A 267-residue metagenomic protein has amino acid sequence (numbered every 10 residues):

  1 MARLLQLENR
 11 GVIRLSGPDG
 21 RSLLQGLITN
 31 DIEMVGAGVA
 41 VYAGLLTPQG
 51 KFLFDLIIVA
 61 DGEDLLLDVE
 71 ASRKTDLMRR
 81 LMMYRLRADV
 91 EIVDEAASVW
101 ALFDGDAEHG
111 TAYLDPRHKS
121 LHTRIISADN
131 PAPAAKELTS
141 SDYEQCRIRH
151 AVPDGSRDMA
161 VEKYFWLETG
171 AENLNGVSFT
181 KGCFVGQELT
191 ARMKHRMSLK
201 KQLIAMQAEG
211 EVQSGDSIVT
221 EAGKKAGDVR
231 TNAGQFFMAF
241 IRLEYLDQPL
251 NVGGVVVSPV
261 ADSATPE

Functional and structural regions predicted by a protein language model:
M1, V41-D55, D106-A112, T190 (+1 more regions): Short amphipathic beta-strand starts and helix->beta connectors
M1-L53, G62: Acidic, proline/glycine-enriched N-terminal capping motif
R3-L5, G11-R14, I57-H150: Acidic, low-complexity central loop/insert segments
G17, L67, I125, G186 (+1 more regions): Residue-level signal for inorganic ion chemistry
D19-L24, K74-M78, A107-H109, D129-A135 (+2 more regions): Short, conserved charged micro-motifs
D31-I32, M82-D89, A134-Y143, T220-A226 (+1 more regions): A common structural junction motif
S120-A205: Anionic-ligand-binding alpha/beta catalytic cores of soluble enzymes and soluble regulatory domains that recognize
T169-V177, A191-E267: Glycine-rich, small/acidic residue-mixed loop/short-helix segments
